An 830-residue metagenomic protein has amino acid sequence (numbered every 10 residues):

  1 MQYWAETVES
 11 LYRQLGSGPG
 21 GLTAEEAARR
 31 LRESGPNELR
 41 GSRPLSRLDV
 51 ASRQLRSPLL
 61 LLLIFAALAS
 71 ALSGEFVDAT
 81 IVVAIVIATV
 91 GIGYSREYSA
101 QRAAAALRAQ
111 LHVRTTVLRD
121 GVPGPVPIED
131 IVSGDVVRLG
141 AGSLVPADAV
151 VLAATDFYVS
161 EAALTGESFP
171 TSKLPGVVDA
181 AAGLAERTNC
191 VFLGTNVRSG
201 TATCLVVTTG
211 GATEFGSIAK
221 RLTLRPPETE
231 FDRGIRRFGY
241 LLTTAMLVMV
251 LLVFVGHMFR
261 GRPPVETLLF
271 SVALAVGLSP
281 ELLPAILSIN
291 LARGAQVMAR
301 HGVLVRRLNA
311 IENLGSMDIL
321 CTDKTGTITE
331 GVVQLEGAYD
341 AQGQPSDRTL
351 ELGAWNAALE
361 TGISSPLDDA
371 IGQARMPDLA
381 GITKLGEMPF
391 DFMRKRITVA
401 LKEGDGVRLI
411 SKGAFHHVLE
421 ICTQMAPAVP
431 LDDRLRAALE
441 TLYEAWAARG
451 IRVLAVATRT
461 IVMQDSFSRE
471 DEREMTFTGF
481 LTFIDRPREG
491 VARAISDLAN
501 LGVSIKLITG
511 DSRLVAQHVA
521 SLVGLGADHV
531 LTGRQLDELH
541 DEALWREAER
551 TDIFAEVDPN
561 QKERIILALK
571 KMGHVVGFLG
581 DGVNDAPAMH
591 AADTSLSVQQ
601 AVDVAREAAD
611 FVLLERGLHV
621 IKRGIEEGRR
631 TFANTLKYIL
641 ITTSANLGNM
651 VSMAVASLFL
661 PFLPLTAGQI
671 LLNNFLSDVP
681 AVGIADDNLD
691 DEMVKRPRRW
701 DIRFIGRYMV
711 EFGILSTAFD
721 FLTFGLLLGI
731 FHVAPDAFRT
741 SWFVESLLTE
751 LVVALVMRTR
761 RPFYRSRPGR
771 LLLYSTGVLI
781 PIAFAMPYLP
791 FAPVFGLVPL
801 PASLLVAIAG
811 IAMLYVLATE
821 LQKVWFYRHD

Functional and structural regions predicted by a protein language model:
M1-V132, V137-V145, V150-Y158, A162-F169 (+4 more regions): Non-lumenal N-terminal regulatory segments of integral membrane proteins
S34-L68, Q101, V122-G124, A181-C190 (+7 more regions): Soluble-to-membrane junctions at the N-terminal ends of transmembrane alpha-helices in multi-pass ion-transporting
L61-I81, L241-S279, A292, Q296-G302 (+5 more regions): Helix-interface capping motifs at the ends of transmembrane segments in multi-pass membrane proteins
S73, V77, I81-H112, R119 (+5 more regions): Hydrophobic alpha-helical transmembrane segments
Y158, T165, P175, E330-L350 (+4 more regions): Basic, amphipathic juxtamembrane/active-site segments that coordinate anionic phosphate or diphosphate groups
C190-N196, N313-T476, F483, S496-D497 (+7 more regions): Cytosolic catalytic regions of ATP/NTP-dependent phosphoryl-transfer enzymes
V253, P284, A527-F578, A592-P762 (+1 more regions): Membrane-embedded transport module
A492-A494, N500, S512-V523, N560-A568 (+2 more regions): Acidic, divalent-metal-coordinating active-site segment for phosphoryl/phosphodiester hydrolysis, typified by short
